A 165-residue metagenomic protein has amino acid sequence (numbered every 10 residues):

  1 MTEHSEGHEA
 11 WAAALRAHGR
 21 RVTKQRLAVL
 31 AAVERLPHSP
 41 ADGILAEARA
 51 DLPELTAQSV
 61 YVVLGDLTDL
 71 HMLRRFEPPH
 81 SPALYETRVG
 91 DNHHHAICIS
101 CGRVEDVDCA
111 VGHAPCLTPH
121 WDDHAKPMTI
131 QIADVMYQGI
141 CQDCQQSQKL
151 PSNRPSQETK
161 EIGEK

Functional and structural regions predicted by a protein language model:
S5-H18: Short, Lys/Arg-enriched N-terminal segment that forms or immediately precedes the first helix of a structured domain
H18-R20, V33-L36, D51: Short helix-capping/hinge SLiMs at alpha-helix to coil transitions
V22-K24, R35-G43: Short capping segments at the starts of secondary-structure elements
L27-A32: Pre-recognition alpha-helix immediately N-terminal to the DNA-recognition helix within helix-turn-helix or winged-helix
D42-P53: DNA-recognition alpha helix
V60-L70: Basic amphipathic alpha-helical segments that dock to polyanions
L70-K165: Non-DNA-binding regulatory cores of transcription-related proteins, predominantly C-terminal effector-binding
